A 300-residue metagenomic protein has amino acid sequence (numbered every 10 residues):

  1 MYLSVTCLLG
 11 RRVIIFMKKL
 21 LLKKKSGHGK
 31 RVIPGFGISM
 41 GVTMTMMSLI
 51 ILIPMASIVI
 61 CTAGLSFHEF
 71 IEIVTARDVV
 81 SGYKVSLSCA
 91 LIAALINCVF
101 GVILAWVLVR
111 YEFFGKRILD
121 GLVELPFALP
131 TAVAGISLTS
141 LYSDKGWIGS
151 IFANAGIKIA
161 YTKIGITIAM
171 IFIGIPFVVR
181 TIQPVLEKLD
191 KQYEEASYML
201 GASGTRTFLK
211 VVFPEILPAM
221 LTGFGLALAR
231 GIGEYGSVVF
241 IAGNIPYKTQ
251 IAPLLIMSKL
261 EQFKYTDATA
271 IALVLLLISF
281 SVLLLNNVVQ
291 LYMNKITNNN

Functional and structural regions predicted by a protein language model:
M1-T43, R206, L285-N300: Transmembrane alpha-helical segments of polytopic membrane transport and secretion proteins
K25-R31, F67-T75, V80, G115-K116 (+3 more regions): Membrane-interfacial helix termini and adjacent extracytoplasmic/periplasmic loops of multi-pass transporters
G27-V32, L91-V123, I136, S140 (+2 more regions): Transmembrane-helix boundary motif in ABC transporter permease subunits
G29-I33, G37, I60-L95, R110-Y111 (+1 more regions): Periplasmic/extracellular loop-to-transmembrane helix junction in inner-membrane transport proteins
R31-I33, F70, R77, Y235-V289: Interhelical loop and adjacent transmembrane-helix boundary motif in polytopic membrane transport permeases
I38-V42, I50-I53, S57-I60, G115 (+3 more regions): C-terminal transmembrane helix and the adjacent membrane-cytosol boundary/short C-terminal tail of inner/organellar
G41-M46, L125, F172-G174, V178-D190 (+3 more regions): Transmembrane alpha-helices
L49, K84, S88-F100, L104 (+5 more regions): Hydrophobic alpha-helical transmembrane segments of multipass integral membrane proteins, especially permease/channel
